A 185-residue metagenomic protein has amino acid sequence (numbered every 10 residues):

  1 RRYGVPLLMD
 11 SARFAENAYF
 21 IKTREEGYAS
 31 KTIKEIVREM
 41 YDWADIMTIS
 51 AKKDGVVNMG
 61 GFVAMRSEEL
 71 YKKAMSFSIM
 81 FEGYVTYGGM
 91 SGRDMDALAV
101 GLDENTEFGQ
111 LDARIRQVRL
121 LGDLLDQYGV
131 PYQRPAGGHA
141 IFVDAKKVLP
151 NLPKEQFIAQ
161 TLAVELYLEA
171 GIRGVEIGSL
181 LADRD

Functional and structural regions predicted by a protein language model:
R1-Y132, V143, P153, Q160: Conserved PLP-enzyme active-site core in the AAT-like
M90, R184-D185: Short glycine/proline-enriched loop/turn "hinge" motifs that connect secondary-structure elements and lie
P131-R184: Conserved PLP-binding catalytic core of the aspartate aminotransferase-like
